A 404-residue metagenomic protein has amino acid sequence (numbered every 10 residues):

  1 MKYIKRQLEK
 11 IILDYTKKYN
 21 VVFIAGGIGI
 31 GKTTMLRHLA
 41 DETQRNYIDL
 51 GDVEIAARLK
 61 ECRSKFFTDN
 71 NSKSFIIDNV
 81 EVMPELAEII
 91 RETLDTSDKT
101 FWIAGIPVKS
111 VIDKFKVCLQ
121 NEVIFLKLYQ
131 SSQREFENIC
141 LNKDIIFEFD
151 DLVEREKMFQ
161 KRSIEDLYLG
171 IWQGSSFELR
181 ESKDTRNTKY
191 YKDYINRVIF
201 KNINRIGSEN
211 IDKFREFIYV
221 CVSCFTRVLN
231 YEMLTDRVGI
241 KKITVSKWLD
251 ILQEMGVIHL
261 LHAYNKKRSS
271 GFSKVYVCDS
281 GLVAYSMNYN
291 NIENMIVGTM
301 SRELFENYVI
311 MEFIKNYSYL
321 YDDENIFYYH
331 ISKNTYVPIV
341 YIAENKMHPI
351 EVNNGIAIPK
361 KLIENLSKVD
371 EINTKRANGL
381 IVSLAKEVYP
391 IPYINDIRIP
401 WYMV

Functional and structural regions predicted by a protein language model:
M1-I28, T33-N46, L50, N70 (+1 more regions): A cross-kingdom feature that marks ATP-driven nucleic-acid transaction machinery
E54-A56, V82-P84, S110-V111: Catalytic P-loop NTPase motifs of RecA-like helicase/translocase cores
A56-S74: Conserved alpha-helical scaffold flanking the Walker A/P-loop in AAA+ ATPase domains
T68-L86: Conserved P-loop NTPase "ATPase switch" module shared by AAA+ and STAND
I76, T100-I106, K127: Structural recognition of the conserved hydrophobic beta-strand(s) that form the central parallel beta-sheet of P-loop
K109-V123, I139-L141: Short regulatory helix/loop adjacent to the ATP-binding pocket of P-loop NTPases
I124-R134: Conserved AAA+ ATPase "SRH/arginine-finger" region at the nucleotide-binding site
R134, L141-G298, E303-L304, Y308-M311: Interdomain hinge/linker elements that couple catalytic modules in large macromolecular machines
